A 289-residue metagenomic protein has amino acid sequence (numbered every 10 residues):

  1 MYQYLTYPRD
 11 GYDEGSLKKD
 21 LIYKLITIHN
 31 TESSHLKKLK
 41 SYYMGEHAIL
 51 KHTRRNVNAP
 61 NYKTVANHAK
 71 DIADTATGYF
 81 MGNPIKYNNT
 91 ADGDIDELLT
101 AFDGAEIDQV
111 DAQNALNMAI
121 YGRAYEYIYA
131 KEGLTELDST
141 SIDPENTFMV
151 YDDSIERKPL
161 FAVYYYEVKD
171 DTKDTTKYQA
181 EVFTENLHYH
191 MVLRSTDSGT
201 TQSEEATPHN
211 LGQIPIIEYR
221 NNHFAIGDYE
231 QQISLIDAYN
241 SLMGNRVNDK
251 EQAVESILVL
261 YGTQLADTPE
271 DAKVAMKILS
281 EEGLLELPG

Functional and structural regions predicted by a protein language model:
M1-K37, V192-I226, E230, S234 (+1 more regions): N-terminal start-of-domain structural block
M1-S139: Extended, helix-rich architectural segments
K37-A48, H52-T64, Y178-T184, S241-V259 (+1 more regions): Charged, low-complexity, helix/coiled-coil-prone segments
Q113-A119, D152-D153, Q264, M276: Short linear motifs in intrinsically disordered
A115, Y125-F224: Extended, regular secondary-structure scaffolds
T200-G289: Extended, charged amphipathic alpha-helical segments
